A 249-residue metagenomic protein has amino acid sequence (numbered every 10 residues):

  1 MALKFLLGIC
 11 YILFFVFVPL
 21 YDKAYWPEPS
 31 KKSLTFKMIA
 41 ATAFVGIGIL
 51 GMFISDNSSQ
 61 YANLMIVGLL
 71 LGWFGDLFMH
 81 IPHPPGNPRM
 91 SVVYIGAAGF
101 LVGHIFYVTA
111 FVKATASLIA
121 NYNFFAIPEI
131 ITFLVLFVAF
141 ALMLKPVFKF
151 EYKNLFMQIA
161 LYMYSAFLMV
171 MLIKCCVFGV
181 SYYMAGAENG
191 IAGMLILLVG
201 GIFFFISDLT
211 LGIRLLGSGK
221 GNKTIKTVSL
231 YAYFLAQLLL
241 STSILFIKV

Functional and structural regions predicted by a protein language model:
M1-V249: Polytopic alpha-helical membrane-helix bundles and their juxtamembrane interface segments in multi-pass membrane
